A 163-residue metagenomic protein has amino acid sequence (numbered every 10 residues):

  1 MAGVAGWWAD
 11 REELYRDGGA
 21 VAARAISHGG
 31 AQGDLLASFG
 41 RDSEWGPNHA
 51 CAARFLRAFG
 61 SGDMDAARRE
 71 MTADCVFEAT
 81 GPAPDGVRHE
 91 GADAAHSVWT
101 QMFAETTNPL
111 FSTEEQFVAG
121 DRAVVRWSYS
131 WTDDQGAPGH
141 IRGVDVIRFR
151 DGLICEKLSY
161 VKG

Functional and structural regions predicted by a protein language model:
M1-P47, H96-G163: A beta-strand edge to alpha-helix "cap/lid" segment located at domain peripheries
W7-W8, S61, H89: Conserved aromatic
A37-G40, A52, T80-P84, T132: Residue-level detector of alpha-helix boundaries and kinks
G40-D74: Short acidic-aromatic low-complexity motifs
H49, R54-A58, T72, A92 (+2 more regions): Secondary-structure boundary/capping motif
A52, F59, M71, A95 (+2 more regions): Hydrophobic alpha-helical core bundles mediating ligand binding, dimerization, or RNAP-core interactions
A66-G120: A solvent-exposed, acidic/Ser-Thr-rich amphipathic alpha-helical stretch
